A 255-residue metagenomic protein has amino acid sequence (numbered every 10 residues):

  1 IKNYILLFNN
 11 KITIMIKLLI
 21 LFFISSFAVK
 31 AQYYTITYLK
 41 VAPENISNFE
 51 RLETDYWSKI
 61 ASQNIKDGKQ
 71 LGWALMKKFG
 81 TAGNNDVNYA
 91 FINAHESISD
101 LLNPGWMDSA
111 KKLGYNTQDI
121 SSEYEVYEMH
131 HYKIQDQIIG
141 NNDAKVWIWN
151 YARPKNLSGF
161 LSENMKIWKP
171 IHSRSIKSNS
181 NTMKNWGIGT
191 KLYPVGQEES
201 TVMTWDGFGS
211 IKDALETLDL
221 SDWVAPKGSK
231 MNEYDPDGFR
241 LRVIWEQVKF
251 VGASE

Functional and structural regions predicted by a protein language model:
I1-Y34: Bacterial Sec-dependent N-terminal signal peptides
A31-E255: Short S/T/G/P-rich N-terminal loop/turn motif that feeds into the first structured element of a domain
